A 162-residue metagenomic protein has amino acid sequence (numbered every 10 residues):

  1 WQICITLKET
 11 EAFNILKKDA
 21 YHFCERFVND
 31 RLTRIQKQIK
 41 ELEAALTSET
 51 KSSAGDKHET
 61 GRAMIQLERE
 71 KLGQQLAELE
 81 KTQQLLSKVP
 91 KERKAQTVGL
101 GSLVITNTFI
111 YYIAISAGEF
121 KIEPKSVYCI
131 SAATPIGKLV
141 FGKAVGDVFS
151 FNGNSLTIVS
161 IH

Functional and structural regions predicted by a protein language model:
I5-V89: N-terminal intrinsically disordered, low-complexity, charge/repeat-rich segments that act as generic
E92-N152, L156: Non-DNA-binding regulatory cores of transcription-related proteins, predominantly C-terminal effector-binding
I158-I161: Conserved hydrophobic positions within beta-strands
